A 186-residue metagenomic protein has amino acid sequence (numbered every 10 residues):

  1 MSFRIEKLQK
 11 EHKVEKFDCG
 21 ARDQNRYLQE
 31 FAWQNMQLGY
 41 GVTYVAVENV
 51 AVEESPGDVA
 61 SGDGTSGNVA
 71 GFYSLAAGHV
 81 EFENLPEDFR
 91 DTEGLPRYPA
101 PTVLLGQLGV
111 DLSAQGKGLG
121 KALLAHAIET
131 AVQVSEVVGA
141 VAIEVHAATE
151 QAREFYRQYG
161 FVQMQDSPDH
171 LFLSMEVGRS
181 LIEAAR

Functional and structural regions predicted by a protein language model:
M1-Q34, L38, N68: Short amphipathic alpha-helix that is part of the acyltransferase structural core
W33-V47, P56, G71, A76-N84: A short helix-loop-beta-strand connector motif used in the catalytic cores of GNAT acetyltransferases and, in some
A60-S66, A70-Q107: Conserved acyl-donor/pantetheine-binding loop and adjacent beta-alpha core of acyl/acetyltransferases and related
A70-G71, A114, E129, S135 (+1 more regions): Short Lys/Arg-rich amphipathic alpha-helical segments
G106-G116: A short, internal acetyl-CoA/4′-phosphopantetheine-binding micro-motif in the GNAT/acyltransferase core
G116-T130: Conserved acetyl-CoA-binding loop-helix of GNAT-fold acetyltransferases
L124, T149-A152, P168-M175: Short glycine/proline-centered loop/turn elements that form peptide/ligand docking sites
V132, V138-G139, H146-D166: Conserved active-site alpha-helix within GNAT-family acetyltransferase domains
